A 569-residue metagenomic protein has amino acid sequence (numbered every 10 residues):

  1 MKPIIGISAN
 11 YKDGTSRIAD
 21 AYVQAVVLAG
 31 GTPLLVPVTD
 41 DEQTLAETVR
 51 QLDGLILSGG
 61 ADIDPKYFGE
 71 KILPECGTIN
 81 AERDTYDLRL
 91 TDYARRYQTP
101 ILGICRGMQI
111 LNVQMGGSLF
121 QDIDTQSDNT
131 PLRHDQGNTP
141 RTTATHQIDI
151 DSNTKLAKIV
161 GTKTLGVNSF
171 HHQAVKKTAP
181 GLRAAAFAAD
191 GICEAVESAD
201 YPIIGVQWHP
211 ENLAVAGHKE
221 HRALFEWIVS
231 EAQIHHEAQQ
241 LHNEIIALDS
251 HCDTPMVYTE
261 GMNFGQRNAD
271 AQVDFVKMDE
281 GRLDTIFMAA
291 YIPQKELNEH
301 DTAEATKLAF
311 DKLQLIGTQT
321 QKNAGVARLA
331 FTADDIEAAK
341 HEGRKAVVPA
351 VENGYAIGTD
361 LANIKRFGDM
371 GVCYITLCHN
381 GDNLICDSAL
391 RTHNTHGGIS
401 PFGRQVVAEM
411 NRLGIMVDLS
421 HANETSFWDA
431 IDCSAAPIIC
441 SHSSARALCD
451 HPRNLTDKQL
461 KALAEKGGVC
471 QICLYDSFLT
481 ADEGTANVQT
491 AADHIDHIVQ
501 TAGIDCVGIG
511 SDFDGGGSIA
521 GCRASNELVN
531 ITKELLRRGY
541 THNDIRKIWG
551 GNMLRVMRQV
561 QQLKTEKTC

Functional and structural regions predicted by a protein language model:
M1-L102, V113-Q114, F120, D124-V160 (+5 more regions): N-terminal beta1-alpha1 cap of cysteine-dependent amidohydrolase-like domains
I7, I56-L57, M288, L377 (+1 more regions): Redox-cofactor binding/interface segments in oxidoreductases and associated redox assembly factors
A29, S58, Y97, Q114 (+4 more regions): Structural motif
Y97-T99, K345, I415, A436 (+1 more regions): A short helix->loop->beta-strand "cap" motif at the edges of active sites that frequently abuts
V167-Q173, G205-P210, A247-T254, V372 (+2 more regions): Histidine-centered catalytic micro-motifs
E237-N394, D450-I509, F513-C569: N-terminal hydrophobic targeting/anchoring segments and the immediately downstream early-domain regions of hydrolases
L377-A462, Q471-D476: Active-site core of metal-dependent hydrolases
